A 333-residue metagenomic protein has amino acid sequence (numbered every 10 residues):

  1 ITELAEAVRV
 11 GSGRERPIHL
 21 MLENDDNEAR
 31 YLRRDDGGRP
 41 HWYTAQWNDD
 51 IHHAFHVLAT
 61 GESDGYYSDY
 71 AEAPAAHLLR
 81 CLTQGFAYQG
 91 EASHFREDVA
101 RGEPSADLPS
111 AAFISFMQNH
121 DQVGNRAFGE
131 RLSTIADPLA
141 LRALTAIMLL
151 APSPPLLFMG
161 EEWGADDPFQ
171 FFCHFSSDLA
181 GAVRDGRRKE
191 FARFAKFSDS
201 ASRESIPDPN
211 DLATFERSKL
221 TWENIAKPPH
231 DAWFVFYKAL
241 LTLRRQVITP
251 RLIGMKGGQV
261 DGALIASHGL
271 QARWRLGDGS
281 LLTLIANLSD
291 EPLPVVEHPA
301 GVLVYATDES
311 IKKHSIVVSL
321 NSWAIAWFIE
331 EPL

Functional and structural regions predicted by a protein language model:
A5-D199: Conserved alpha/beta catalytic core and glycan-binding cleft of carbohydrate-active enzymes
E130, T134-R142, I147-L333: Carbohydrate-interacting/catalytic domains
